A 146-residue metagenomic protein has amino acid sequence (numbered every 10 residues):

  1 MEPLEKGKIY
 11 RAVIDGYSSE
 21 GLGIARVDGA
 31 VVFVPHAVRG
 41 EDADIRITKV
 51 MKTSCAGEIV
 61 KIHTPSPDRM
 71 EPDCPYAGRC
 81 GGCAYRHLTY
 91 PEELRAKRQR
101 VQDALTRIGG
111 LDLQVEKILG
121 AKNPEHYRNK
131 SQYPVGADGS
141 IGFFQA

Functional and structural regions predicted by a protein language model:
M1-A146: Non-catalytic accessory regions of SAM-dependent methyltransferases
